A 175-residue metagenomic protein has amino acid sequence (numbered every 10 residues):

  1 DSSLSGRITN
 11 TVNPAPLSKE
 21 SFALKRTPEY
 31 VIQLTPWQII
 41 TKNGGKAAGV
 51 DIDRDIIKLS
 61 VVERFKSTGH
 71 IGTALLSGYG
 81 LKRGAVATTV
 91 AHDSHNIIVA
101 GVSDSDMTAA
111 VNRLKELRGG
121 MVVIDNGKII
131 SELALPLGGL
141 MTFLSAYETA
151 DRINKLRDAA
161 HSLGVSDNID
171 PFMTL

Functional and structural regions predicted by a protein language model:
D1-L175: Active-site microenvironment of metallo-dependent hydrolases
